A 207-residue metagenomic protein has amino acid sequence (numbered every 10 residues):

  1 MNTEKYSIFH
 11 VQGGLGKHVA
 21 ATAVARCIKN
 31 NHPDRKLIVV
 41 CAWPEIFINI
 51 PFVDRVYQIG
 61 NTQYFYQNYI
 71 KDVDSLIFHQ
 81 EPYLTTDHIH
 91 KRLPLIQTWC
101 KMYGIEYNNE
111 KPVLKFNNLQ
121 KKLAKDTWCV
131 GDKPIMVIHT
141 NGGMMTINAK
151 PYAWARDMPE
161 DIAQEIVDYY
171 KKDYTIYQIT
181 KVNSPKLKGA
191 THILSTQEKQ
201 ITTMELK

Functional and structural regions predicted by a protein language model:
M1-K207: Catalytic machinery of carbohydrate-active enzymes, primarily nucleotide-sugar-dependent glycosyltransferases
